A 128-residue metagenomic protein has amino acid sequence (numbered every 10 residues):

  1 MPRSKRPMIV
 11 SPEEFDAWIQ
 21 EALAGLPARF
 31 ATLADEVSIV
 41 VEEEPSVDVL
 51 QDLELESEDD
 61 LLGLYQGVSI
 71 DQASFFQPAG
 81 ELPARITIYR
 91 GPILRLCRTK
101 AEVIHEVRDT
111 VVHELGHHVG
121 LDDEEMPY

Functional and structural regions predicted by a protein language model:
M1-E106, H118-Y128: Active-site rim/adjacent substrate-binding subdomains
E106-E114: Short alpha-helical catalytic segment bearing the HExxH-like zincin motif of zinc-dependent metalloproteases
